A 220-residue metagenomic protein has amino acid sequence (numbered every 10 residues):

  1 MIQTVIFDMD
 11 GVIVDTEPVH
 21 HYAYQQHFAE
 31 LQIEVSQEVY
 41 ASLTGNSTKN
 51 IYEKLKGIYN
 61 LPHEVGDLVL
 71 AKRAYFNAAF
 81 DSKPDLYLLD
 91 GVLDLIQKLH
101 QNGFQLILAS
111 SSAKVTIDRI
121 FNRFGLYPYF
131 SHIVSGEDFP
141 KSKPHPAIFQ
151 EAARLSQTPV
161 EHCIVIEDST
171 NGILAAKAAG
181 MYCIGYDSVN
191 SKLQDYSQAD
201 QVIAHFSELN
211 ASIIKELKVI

Functional and structural regions predicted by a protein language model:
M1-A41: Active-site neighborhood of HAD-like aspartate-dependent phosphohydrolases
M1-Q3, Q97, A113-V115, R119-I220: Asp-based, Mg2+/Mn2+-dependent phosphohydrolase catalytic module
I13, L88, L106-A109, K141 (+1 more regions): Conserved SAM-binding loop
H27, S47-P62, I120, A152-A153: Helix-loop "lid/cap" segments that line or gate small-molecule binding pockets
A29, H100, K177: Anion (oxyanion) recognition and catalysis
I33, F104, M181: Short phosphate-binding/catalytic loops that engage adenosine nucleotides
I33, L61, L126: Hydrophobic patch in the ABC ATPase nucleotide-binding domain
K56-D94, N102: Metal-dependent phosphoesterase signature
